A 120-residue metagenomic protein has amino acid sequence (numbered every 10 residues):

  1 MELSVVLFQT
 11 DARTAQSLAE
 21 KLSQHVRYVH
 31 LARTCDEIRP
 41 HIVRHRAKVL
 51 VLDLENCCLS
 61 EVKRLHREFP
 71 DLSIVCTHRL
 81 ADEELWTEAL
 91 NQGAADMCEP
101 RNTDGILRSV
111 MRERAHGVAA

Functional and structural regions predicted by a protein language model:
D11-R33, E37: Two-component/phosphorelay signaling modules centered on CheY-like receiver
R33-V49, C57: Acidic, metal-coordinating helix/loop segments flanking the phosphotransfer/catalytic sites of two-component signaling
E37, L59, L80-E84: Negatively charged, flexible loop motifs adjacent to catalytic sites in prokaryotic signal transduction proteins
L50, I74, M97-C98: Two-component signal transduction core modules
L59-D71: Short amphipathic alpha-helix used as the core "switch/output" element in two-component signaling
H78-D96: Alpha4 helix (beta4-alpha4-beta5 surface) of REC/receiver domains from two-component response regulators
A95-C98, D104: Conserved phosphoryl-transfer motifs of two-component systems
I106-A120: Receiver (REC) domain switch/output surface
